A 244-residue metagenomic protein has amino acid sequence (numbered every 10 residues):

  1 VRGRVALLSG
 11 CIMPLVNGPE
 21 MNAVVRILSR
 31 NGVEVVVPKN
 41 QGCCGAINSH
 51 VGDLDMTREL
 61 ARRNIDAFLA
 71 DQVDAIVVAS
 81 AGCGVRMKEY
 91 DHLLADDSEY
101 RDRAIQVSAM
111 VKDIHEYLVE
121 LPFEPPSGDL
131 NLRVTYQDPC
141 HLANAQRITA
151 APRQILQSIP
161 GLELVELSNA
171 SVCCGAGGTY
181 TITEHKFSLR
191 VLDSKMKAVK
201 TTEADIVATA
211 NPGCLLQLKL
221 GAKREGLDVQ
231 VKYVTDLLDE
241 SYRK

Functional and structural regions predicted by a protein language model:
V1-K244: Iron-sulfur cluster-binding electron-transfer modules in prokaryotic oxidoreductases
